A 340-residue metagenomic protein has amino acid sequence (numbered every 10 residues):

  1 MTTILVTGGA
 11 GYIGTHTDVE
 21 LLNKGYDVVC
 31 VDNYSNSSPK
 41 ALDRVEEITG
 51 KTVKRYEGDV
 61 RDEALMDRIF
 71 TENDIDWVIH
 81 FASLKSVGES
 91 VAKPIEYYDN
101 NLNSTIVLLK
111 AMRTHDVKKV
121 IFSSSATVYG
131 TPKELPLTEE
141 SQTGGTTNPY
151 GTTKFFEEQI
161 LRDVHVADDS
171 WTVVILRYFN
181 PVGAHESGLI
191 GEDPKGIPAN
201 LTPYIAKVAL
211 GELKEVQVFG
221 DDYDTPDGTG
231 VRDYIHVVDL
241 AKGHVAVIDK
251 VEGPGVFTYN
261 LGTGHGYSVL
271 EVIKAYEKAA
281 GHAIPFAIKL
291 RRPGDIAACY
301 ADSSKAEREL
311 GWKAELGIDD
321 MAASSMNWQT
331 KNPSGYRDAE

Functional and structural regions predicted by a protein language model:
M1-A184: N-terminal Rossmann-like NAD(P)+-binding domain of SDR-like oxidoreductases, especially those catalyzing
T3-L5, I95-E96, N148, E192 (+4 more regions): Short, contiguous strand/loop micro-motifs
Y12, N148, R177, G196 (+4 more regions): Amphipathic alpha-helical recognition patches that constitute DNA-binding helices
N33, R113, E192-I197, G294 (+1 more regions): A general boundary/transition motif marking the beginning of the first structured unit of a protein
P39, T172, N180-N200, G211-R232: Short, flexible, glycine-rich and Lys/Arg-enriched loop motifs at helix boundaries that contact anionic partners
R44, K93, G130-T131, E139 (+9 more regions): Generic structural "secondary-structure junction" signal
Y98, T147-F155, G191-A199, P203 (+1 more regions): Short-chain dehydrogenase/reductase
L201-E340: C-terminal substrate-binding subdomain of Rossmann-fold SDR/epimerase-dehydratase oxidoreductases
